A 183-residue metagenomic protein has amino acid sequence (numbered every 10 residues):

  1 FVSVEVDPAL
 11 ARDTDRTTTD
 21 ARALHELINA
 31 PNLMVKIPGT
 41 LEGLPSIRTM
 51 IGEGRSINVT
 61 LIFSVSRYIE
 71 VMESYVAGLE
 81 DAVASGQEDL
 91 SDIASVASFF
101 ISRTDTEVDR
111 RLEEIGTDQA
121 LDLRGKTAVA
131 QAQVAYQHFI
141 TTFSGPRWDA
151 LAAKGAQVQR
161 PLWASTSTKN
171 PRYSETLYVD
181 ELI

Functional and structural regions predicted by a protein language model:
F1-S46: Active-site beta->alpha loop and helix N-cap motifs at the rims of alpha/beta catalytic domains
V4, V35-I37, M50, V59 (+1 more regions): General beta-strand structural signal in soluble alpha/beta enzymes
R22-N29, I51-G52, Q87-S91: Acidic (Asp/Glu)-rich catalytic clusters
I47, R55-L182: Catalytic alpha/beta core domains of metabolic enzymes, predominantly
